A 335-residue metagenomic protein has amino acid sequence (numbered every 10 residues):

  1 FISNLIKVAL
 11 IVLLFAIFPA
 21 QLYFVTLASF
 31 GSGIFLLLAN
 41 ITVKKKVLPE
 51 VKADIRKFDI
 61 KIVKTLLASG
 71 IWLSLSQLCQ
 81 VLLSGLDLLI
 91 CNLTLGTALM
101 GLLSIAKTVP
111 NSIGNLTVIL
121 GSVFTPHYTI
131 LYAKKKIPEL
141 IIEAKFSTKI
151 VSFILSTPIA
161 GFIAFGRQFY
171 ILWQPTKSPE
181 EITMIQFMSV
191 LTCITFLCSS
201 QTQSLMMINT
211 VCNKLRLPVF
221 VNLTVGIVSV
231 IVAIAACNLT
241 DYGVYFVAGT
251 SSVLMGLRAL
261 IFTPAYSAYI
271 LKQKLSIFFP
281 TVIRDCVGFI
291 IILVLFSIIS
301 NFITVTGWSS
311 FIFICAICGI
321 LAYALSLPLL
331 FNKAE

Functional and structural regions predicted by a protein language model:
F1-I2, Y23, V190-I227, I234: Membrane-interface junctions at transmembrane-helix termini in multi-pass inner-membrane proteins
L5-L38, R216, L223-L260, P264 (+3 more regions): Membrane-interface helix-loop junctions in multi-pass transport and translocation proteins
L13-F18, V81-S112, I130-L131, R167-E180: Helix-terminus/linker motif at the lipid-water interface of multi-pass membrane proteins
L22-L27, K61-S69, L73, C91-N111 (+2 more regions): Interfacial/gating helices of multi-pass transporter permease domains
L22-T26, N40-S84, H127, K135-I142 (+1 more regions): Interhelical loop/hinge segments that connect adjacent transmembrane helices in multipass membrane
A28-I34, W72, D87-L89, G101-V118 (+2 more regions): Alpha-helical transmembrane segments of polytopic membrane transporters and translocases
L48-P49, A106, P110-T148, L205-V211: Helix-loop junctions and terminal segments of transmembrane helices in multi-pass membrane transport/translocation
F162-L197, D241, Y245, L271: Interfacial segments at transmembrane-helix termini and the short loops linking adjacent helices
